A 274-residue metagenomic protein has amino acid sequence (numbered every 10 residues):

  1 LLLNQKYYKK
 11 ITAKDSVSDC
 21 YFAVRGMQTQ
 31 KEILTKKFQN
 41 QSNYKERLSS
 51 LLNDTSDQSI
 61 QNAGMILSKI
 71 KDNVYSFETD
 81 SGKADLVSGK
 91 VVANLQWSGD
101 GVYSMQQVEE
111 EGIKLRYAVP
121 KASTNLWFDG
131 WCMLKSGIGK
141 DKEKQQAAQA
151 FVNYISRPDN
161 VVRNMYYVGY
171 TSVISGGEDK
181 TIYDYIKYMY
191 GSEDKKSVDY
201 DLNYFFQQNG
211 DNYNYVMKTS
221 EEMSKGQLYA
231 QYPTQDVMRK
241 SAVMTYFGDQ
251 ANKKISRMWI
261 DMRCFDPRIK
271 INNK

Functional and structural regions predicted by a protein language model:
L1-N4, W97, W127, Y170 (+1 more regions): Tryptophan-centric aromatic hotspots in well-structured domains and transmembrane helices
L1-S81, D85-V87: Extracytoplasmic ligand-binding site segments that recognize negatively charged/polar headgroups
N4-Y8, R25-T29, S68-D72, V87 (+5 more regions): Sec-exported extracytoplasmic/periplasmic mature domains
D15-V17, Q96-S98, Y167-G169: Short, well-ordered beta-to-alpha junction loops that form the rim of enzyme active sites and present histidine/acidic
S18, F22, Q58, N62-M65 (+11 more regions): Extracytoplasmic/secreted proteins, especially bacterial periplasmic and envelope-associated proteins
Q30, D72-K140: Extracytoplasmic/periplasmic substrate-binding proteins
M133-Y232: Mature extracytoplasmic/periplasmic domains
Q207-K274: Conserved C-terminal helix/tail region of periplasmic/extracytoplasmic solute-binding proteins
